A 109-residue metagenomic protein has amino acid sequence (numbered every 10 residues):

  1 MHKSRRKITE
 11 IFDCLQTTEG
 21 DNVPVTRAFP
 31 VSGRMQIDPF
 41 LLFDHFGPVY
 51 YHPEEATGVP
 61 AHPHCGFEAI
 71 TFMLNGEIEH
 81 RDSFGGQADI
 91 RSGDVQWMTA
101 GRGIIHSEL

Functional and structural regions predicted by a protein language model:
M1-R27: Hydrophobic alpha-helical membrane-insertion signals
M1-R6, F29-M35, S83-G86: A broad, low-specificity signal for short, low-complexity segments enriched in glycine/proline and polar/charged
T17-L74: A short glycine-rich, His/Asp/Glu-containing loop-to-beta-strand
A28, I78, E108: Short clusters of hydrophobic/aromatic residues that line enzyme substrate/ligand-binding pockets
T57-V59, F84-G86, S107-L109: Catalytic micro-motifs at enzyme active sites that drive phosphoryl/nucleotidyl and oxygen chemistry
T71-S92, G101-I105: A short beta-strand-loop-beta hairpin characteristic of the jelly-roll/cupin
